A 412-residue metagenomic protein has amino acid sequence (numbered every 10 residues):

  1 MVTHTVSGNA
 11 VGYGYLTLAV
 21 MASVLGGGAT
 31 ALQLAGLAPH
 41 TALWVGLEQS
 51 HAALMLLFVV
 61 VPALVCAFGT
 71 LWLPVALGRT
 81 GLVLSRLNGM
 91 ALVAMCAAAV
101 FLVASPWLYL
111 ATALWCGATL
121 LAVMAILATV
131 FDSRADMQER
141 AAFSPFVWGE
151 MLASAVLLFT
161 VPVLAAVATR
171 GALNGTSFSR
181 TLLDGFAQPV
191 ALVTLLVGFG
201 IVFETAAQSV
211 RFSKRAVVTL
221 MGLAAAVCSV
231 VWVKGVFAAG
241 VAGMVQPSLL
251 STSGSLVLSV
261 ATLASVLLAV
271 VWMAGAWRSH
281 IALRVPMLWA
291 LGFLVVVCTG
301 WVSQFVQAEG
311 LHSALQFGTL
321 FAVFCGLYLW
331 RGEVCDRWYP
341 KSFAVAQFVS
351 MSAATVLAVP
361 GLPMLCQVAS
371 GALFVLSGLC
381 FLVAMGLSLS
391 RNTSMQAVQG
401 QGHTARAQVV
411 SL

Functional and structural regions predicted by a protein language model:
M1-L412: ...captures the hydrophobic TM-helix bundle architecture rather than a specific catalytic motif, and can also fire on
